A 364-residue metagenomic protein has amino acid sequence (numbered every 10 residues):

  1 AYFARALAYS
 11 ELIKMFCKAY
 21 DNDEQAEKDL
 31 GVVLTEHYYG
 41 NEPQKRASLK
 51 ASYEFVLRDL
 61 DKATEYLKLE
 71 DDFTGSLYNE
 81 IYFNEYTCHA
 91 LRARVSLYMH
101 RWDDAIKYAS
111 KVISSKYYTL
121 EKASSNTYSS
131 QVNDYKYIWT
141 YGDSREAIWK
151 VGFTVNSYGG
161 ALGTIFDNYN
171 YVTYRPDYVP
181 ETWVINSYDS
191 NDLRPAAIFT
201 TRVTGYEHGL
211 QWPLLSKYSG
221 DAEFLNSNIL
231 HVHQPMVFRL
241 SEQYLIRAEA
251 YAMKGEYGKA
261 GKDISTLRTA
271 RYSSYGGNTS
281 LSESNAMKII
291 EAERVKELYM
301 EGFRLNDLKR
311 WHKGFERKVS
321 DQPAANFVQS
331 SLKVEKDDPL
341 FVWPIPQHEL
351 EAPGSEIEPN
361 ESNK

Functional and structural regions predicted by a protein language model:
A1-I165, N186-K364: Acidic/polar-rich alpha-helix caps and helix-coil junctions
Y174-Y178, R317-K318: Eukaryote-specific, cytoplasm-facing alpha-helical/coiled-coil scaffolding segments in long proteins
